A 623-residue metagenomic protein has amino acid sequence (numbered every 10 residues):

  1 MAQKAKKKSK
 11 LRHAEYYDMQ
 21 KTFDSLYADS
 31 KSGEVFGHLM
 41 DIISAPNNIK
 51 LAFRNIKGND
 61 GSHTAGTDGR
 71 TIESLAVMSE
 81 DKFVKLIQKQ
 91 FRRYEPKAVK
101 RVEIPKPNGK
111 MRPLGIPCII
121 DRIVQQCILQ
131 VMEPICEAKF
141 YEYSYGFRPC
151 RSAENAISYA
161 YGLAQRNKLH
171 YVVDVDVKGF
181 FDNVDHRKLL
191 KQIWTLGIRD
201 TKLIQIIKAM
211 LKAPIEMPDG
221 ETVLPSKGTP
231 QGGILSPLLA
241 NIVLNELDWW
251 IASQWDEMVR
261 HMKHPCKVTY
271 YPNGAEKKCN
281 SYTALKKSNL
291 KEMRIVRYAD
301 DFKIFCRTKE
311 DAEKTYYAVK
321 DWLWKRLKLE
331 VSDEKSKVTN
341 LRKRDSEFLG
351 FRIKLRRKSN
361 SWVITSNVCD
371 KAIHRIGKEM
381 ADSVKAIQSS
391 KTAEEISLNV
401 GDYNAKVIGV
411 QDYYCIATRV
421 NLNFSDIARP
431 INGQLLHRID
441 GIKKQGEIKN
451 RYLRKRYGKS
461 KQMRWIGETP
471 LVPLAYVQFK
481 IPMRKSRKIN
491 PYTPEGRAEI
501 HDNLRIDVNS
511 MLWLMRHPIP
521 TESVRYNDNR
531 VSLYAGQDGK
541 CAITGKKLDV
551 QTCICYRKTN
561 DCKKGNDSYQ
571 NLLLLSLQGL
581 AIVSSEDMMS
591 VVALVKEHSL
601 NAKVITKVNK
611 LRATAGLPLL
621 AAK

Functional and structural regions predicted by a protein language model:
A5, L11-I234: Conserved pre-catalytic core of RNA-dependent polymerases
A98, E142-Y143, R148-R151, N155-V331 (+2 more regions): Conserved polymerase palm-domain catalytic core
D176, G545-V591: Histidine-centered nuclease catalytic patch
K212, E221, L327-E395, N399 (+1 more regions): A conserved non-catalytic segment of reverse transcriptases and RNA-directed RNA polymerases corresponding to the late
Q388, S397-Y457: Non-catalytic, peripheral interaction segments enriched in hydrophobic/basic residues
I427-P430, H437-T521: Extended C-terminal regions of large enzymes
D502-I543, K610, G616-L619: Short, charged surface segments at domain edges that flank catalytic/cofactor-binding sites
K564-Q570, A581-K623: Polybasic, low-complexity binding patches
